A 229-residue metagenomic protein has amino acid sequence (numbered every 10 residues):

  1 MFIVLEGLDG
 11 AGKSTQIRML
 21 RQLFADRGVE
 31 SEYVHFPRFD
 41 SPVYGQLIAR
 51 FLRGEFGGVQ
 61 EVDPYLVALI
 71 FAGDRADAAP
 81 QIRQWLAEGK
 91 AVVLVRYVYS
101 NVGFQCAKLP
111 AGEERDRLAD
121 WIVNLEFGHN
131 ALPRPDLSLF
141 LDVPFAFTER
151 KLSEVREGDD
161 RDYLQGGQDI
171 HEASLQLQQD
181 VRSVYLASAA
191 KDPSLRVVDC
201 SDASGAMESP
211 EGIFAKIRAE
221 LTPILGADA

Functional and structural regions predicted by a protein language model:
L5: Hydrophobic anchor at the beta1->P-loop junction of P-loop NTPases
L8: P-loop (Walker A) phosphate-binding loop of NTP-binding proteins
K13: Conserved lysine of the Walker
Q16: Hydrophobic positions on the alpha1 helix immediately C-terminal to the Walker A/P-loop
R21, A146-A229: NTP-dependent small-molecule kinase module
V29-P133: ATP-dependent small-molecule kinase phosphotransfer cores that center on conserved nucleotide phosphate-binding segments
R38-S41, V98-Y99, V143-T148, A203-S204: Conserved nucleotide-binding/hydrolysis micro-motifs of P-loop NTPases
N101-S183: A glycine- and Lys/Arg-enriched "phosphate-lid" helix/loop adjacent to the NTP-binding pocket of small-molecule kinases
